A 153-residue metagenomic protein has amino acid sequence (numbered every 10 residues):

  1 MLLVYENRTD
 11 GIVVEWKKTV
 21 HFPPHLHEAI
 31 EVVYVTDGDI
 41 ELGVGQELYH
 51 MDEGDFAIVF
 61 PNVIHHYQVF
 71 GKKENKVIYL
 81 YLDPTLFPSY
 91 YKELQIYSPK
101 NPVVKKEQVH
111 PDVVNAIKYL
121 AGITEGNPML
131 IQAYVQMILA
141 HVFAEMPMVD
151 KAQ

Functional and structural regions predicted by a protein language model:
M1-F56: Generic protein-terminus/edge-of-domain signal
M1-V13, P61-G122, A140-V149: A hydrophobic/aromatic-rich effector-binding and dimerization subdomain of bacterial HTH-type transcriptional regulators
L26-A29, H110, Q132: Short, solvent-exposed loop/helix junctions and linker helices that flank or host conserved functional motifs
A29, E53, E74-K76, P128: A structure-centric signal for secondary-structure junctions around beta-strands
G38, I138-H141: Hydrophobic alpha-helical transmembrane segments of multipass integral membrane proteins
G122-M137: All-alpha amphipathic helical-bundle segments outside canonical DNA-binding/catalytic cores that form hydrophobic
K151-Q153: DNA-binding recognition helix and immediately preceding turn/loop of helix-turn-helix/winged-helix domains
